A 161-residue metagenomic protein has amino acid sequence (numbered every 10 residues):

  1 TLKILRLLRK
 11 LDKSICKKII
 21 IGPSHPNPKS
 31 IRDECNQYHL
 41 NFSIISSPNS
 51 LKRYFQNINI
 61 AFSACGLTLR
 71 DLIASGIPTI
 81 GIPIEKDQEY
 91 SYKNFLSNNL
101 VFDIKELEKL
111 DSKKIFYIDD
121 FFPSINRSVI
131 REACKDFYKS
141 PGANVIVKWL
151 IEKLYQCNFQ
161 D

Functional and structural regions predicted by a protein language model:
T1-K18, G22-D161: Nucleotide-activated sugar donor-binding and catalytic core shared by glycosyltransferases and related lipid-linked
